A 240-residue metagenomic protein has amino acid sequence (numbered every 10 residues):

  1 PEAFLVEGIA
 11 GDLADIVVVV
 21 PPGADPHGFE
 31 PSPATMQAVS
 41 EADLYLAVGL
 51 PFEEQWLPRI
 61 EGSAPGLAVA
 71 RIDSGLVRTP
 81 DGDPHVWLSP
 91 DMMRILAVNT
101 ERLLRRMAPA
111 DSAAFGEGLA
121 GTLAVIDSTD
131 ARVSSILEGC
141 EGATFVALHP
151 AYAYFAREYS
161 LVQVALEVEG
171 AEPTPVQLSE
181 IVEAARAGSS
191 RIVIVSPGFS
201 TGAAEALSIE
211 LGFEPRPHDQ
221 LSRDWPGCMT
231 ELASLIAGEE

Functional and structural regions predicted by a protein language model:
P1-E240: Extracytoplasmic metal-acquisition and chelation regions
